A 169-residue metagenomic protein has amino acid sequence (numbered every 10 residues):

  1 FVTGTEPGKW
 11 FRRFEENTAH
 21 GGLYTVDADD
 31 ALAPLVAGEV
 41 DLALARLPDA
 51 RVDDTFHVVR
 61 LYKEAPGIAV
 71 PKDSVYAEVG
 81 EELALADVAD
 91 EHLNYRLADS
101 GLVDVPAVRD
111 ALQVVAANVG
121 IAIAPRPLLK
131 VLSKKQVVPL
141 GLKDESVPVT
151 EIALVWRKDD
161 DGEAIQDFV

Functional and structural regions predicted by a protein language model:
F1-P34: N-terminal winged-helix
F1-T5, A45-P48, K72-D73, R96-D99 (+2 more regions): Structural motif
K9, K143-V169: A late-sequence structural motif
W10-R13, D29-P66: Short beta-strand-centered segments that line the small-molecule binding cleft or hinge of alpha/beta clamshell
H20-D27, Y95-P106: Short beta-strand-to-loop elements that line the ligand-binding cleft of bilobed periplasmic-binding protein-like
L32, L85, A111-L112: Short hydrophobic/charged patches on amphipathic alpha-helices used for structural packing and interfaces
V36, L44-D54, V108-V138, E145-S146: A ligand-binding cleft/hinge motif common to bilobed small-molecule-binding domains
H57-P66, V70-L93: Flexible hinge/capping segments at coil-to-helix
